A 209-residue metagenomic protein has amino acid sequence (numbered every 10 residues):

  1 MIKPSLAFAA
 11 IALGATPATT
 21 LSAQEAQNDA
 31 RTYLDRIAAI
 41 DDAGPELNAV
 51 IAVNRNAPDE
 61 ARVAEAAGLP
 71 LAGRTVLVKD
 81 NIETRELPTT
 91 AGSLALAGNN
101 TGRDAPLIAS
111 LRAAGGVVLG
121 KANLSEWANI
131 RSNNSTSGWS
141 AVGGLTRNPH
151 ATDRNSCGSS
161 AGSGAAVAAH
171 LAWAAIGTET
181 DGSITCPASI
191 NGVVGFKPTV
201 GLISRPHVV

Functional and structural regions predicted by a protein language model:
M1-K3, Q27-N28: Intrinsically disordered, low-complexity proline-rich regions
I2-L21: Gram-negative bacterial Sec-dependent N-terminal signal peptides
P4-A7, V53, G158: Residues at the start of alpha-helices and the adjacent loop-to-helix junctions
A9, Y33-D35, E65-A66, T178-T180 (+1 more regions): Short secondary-structure boundary micro-motifs
L21-G98, W127-N129: Short, well-ordered alpha-helical
A72-V209: Short glycine/serine-rich loop/turn segments
